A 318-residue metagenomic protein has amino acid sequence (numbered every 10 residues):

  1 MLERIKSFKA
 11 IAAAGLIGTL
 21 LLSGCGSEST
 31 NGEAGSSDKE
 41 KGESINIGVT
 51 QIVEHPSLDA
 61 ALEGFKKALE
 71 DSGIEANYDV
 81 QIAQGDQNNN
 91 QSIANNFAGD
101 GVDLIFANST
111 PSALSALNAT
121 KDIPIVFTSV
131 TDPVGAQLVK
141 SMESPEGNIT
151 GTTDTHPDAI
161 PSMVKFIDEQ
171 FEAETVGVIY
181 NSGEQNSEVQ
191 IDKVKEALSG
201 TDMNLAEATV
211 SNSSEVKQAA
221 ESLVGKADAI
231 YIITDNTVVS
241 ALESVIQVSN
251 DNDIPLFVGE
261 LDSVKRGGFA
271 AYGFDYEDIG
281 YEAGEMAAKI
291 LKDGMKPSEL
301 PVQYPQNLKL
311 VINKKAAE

Functional and structural regions predicted by a protein language model:
L20-G24: C-terminal motif of bacterial Sec signal peptides marking the signal peptidase cleavage site
G26-S29: Bacterial signal peptide processing site
E33-D38, G42-K66, S72, D79-N90 (+3 more regions): Extracytoplasmic "Venus flytrap"
I47, F65, T150-L198, K296 (+1 more regions): An alpha-beta-alpha
N77-G99, A208-L223: Structural motif
I82-E143, D235-V248, I254-G259: Beta-alpha junction/loop-to-helix N-cap segments that form part of ligand/metal-binding clefts
P133-T175, D275-M295: Hydrophobic alpha-helical segments within soluble ligand-binding/sensing domains
S263-K315: Flexible loop/turn connectors
